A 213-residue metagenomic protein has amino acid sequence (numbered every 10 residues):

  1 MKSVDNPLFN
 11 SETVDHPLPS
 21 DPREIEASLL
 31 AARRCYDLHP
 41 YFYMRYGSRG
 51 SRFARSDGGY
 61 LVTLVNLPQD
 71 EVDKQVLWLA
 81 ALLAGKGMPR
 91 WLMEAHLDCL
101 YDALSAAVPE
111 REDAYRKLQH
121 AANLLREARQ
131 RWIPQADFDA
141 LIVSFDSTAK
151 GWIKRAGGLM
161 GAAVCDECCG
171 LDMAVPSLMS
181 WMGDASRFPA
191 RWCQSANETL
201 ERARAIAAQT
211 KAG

Functional and structural regions predicted by a protein language model:
M1-G213: Core of compact, soluble alpha-helical bundle domains
